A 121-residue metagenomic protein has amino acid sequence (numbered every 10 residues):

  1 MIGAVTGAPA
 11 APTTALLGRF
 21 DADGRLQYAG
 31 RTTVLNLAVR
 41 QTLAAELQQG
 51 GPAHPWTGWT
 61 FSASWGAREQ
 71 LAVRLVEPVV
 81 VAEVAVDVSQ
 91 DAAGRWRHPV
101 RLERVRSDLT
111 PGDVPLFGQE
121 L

Functional and structural regions predicted by a protein language model:
M1: Phosphate-binding site of ATP-dependent enzymes
A4-G7, P12-F20: Catalytic nucleophile-His microenvironment captured as a short glycine-rich beta-strand/loop that brackets
R25-L121: Intrinsically disordered, low-complexity regulatory tails
